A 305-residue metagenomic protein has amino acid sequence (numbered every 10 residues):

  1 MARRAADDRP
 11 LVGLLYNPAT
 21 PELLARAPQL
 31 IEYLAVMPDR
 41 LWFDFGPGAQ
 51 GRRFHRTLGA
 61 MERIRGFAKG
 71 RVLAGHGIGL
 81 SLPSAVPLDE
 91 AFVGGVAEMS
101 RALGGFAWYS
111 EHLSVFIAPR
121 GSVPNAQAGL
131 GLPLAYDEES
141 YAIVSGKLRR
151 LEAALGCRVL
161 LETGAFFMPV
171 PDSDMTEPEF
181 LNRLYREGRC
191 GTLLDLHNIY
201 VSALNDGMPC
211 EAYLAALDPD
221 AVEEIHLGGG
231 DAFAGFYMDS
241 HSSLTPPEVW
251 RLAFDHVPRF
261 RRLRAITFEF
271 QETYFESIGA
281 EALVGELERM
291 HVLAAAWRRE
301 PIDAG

Functional and structural regions predicted by a protein language model:
M1-L24: Boundary/entry segment of secreted carbohydrate-active catalytic domains
T20-D44, A102-L103: Catalytic domains of carbohydrate-active enzymes, especially glycoside hydrolases
L24-L30, G51-G75, A91-A107, R149-A154 (+3 more regions): Acidic (Asp/Glu)-rich catalytic clusters
L34, Y109, D195, I225 (+1 more regions): Conserved, mostly hydrophobic/aromatic
F45-R56, D137, Y141, S202-R262 (+1 more regions): Gly/Pro-rich active-site loop or hairpin
G48, S277-A304: C-terminal helical cap(s) of enzyme catalytic domains, especially alpha/beta-barrels
L88-G191: Active-site acidic/histidine proton-transfer and metal-coordination neighborhood in alpha/beta enzyme cores
E152-F236: Acidic/histidine-rich catalytic cores of soluble enzymes
